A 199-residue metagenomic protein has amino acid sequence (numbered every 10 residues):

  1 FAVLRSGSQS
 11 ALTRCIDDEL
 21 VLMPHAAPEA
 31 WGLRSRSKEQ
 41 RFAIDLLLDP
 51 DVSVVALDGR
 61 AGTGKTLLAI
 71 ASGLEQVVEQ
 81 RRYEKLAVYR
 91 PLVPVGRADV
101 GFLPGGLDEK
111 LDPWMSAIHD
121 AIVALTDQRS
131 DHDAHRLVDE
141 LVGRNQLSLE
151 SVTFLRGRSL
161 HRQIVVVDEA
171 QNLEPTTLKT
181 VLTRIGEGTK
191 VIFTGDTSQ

Functional and structural regions predicted by a protein language model:
F1-P24: Interdomain "pre-motor" coupling segment immediately N-terminal to P-loop NTPase/helicase cores
P28-V167, N172-Q199: Conserved helicase motor core of SF1/SF2 NTP-dependent helicases
